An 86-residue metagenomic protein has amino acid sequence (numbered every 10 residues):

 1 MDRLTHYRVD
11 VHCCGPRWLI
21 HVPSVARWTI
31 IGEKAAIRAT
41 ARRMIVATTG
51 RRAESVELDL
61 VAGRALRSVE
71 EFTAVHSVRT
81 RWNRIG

Functional and structural regions predicted by a protein language model:
M1-D10, A39-G86: Short, charged, surface-exposed hinge/linker loops at domain edges that act as mobile lids or interdomain connectors
R3-S24: Short aromatic-glycine-(Arg/Gly/Cys) micro-motifs in beta-strand/loop hairpins
V22-A36: A short, exposed loop/beta-hairpin motif centered on an aromatic-Gly-Thr core
